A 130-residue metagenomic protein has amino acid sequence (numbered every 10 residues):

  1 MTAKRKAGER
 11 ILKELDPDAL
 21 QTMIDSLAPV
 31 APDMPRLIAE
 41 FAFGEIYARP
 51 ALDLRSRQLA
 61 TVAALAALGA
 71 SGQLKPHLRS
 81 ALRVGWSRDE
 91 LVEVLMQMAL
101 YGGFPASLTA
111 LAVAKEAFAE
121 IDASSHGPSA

Functional and structural regions predicted by a protein language model:
M1-L54, R83, L108-A130: Acidic, glycine/proline-rich low-complexity segments that act as flexible tails and inter-domain linkers
A39, R57-Q58, L74, L91: N-terminal alpha-helical segment
A42, A64-A70, G103: Short alpha-helix boundary/capping elements
R57-L65, V94-L95: Short, structured motif recognition centered on aromatic/hydrophobic residues
A70-E90, S107-A117: Extended intrinsically disordered, low-complexity coil regions enriched in Ser, Thr, Gly, Ala and often Pro
M96-L100, K115: Short amphipathic alpha-helical surface patches that mediate protein-protein
A99-S107: C-terminal structural segments of small proteins and small subunits
